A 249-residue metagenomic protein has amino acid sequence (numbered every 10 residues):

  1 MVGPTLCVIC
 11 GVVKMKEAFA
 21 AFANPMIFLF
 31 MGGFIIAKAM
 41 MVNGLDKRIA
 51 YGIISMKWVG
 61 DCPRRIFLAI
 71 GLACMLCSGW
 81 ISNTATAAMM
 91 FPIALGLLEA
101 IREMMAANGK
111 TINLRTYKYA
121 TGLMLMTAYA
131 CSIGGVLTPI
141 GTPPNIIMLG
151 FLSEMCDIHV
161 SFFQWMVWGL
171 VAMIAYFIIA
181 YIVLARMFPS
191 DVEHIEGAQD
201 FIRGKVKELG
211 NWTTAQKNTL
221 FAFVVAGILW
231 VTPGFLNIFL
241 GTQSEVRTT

Functional and structural regions predicted by a protein language model:
V2, I53-S55, V192-F201, L240-T248: Interhelical loop segments of eukaryotic multi-pass membrane proteins
V2-P4, I9-L114: Membrane-embedded alpha-helical segments and adjacent helix-loop junctions characteristic of multi-pass solute
G3, N218-T249: Transmembrane helical segments that form the transport core of multi-pass membrane transport proteins
C7-G11, S78, A180, L184 (+2 more regions): Structural signal for membrane-spanning alpha-helices in multi-pass inner-membrane proteins, emphasizing helix cores
M15-A21, I49, E154-H159, F235-V246: Membrane-interface helix termini and inter-helical loops of multi-pass transporters
M31, I35, L72, L76 (+3 more regions): Hydrophobic, lipid-facing residues on alpha-helical transmembrane segments of integral membrane proteins
V42, N83, I101-A130, G134-F221 (+1 more regions): Juxtamembrane and boundary regions of transmembrane helices in multi-pass small-molecule transporters and channels
I70-M75, T127-A130, V225-A226: Hydrophobic, membrane-inserted alpha-helices
